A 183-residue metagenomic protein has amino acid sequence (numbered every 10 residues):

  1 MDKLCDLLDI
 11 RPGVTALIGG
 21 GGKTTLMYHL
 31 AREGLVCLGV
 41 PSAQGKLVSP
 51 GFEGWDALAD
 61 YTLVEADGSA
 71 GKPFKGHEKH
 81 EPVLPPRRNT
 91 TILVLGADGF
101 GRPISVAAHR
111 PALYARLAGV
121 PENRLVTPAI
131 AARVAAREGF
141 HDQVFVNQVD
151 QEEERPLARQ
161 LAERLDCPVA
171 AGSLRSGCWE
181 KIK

Functional and structural regions predicted by a protein language model:
D2-L4, L8-R11, T15, G20-G21 (+5 more regions): ATP-dependent carboxylate-amine ligase catalytic core
G19-G20, A66, G96-A97, R116-I130 (+2 more regions): G-domain G4 guanine-recognition motif of GTPases
L26-L30: Hydrophobic positions on the alpha1 helix immediately C-terminal to the Walker A/P-loop
E33-L35, L58-L63, E138-H141, L161-A171: Structural alpha-beta junctions
T62, T91-I92, V144: Short, well-ordered beta-strand core segments
A66, R88-G101: Conserved phosphate-donor/acceptor-positioning beta-strand/loop module used by diverse small-molecule
P86-T90, F140-H141: Short glycine-/polar-rich loops that comprise or flank the Walker A/P-loop and associated switch/sensor motifs
R155-K183: Canonical P-loop GTPase G-domain recognition
